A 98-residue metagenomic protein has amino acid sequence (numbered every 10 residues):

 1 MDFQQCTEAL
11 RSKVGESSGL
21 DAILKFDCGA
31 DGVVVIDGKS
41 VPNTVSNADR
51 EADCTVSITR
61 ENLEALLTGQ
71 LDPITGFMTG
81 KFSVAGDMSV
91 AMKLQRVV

Functional and structural regions predicted by a protein language model:
M1-V98: Feature captures hydrophobic
